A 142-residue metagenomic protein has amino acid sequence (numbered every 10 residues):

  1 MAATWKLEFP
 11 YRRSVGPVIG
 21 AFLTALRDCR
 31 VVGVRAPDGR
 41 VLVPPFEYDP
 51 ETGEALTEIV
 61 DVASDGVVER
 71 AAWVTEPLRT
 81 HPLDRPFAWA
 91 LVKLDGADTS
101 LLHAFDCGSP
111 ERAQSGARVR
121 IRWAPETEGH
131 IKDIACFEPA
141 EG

Functional and structural regions predicted by a protein language model:
M1-V31, E138-A140: A broadly conserved sequence feature marking short terminus-proximal activation segments in nucleic acid-centric
T4, L102-G142: Well-ordered alpha/beta subsegment
T24-D65: Cys/His-rich short segments
C29, I59, P82-R85, Q114 (+1 more regions): Short coil/turn motifs at beta-sheet boundaries
V32, P45, V62-V67, P86-A90 (+2 more regions): A generic structural signal for short beta-strands and their flanking turns/coil linkers
R35, K93, C136-E138: Short, well-ordered beta-strand micro-motif
V41, D65-V67, A71, A124: Residue-level recognition of beta-strand microenvironments
V68-P110: Glycine-rich active-site loops that engage anionic ligands at enzyme catalytic sites
